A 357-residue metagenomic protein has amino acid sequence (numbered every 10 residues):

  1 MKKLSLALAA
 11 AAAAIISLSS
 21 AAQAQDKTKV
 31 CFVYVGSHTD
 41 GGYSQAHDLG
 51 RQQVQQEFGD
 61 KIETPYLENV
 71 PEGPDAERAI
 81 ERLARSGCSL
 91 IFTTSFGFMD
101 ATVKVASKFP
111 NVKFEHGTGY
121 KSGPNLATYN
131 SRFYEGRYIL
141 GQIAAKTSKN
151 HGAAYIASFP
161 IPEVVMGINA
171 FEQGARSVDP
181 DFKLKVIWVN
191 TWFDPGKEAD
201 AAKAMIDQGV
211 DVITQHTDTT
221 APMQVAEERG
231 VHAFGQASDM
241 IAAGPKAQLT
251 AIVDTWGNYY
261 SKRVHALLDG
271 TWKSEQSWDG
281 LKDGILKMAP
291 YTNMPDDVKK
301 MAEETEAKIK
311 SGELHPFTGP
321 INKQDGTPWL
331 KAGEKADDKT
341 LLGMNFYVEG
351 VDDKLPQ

Functional and structural regions predicted by a protein language model:
M1, A22-Q25: Composition- and surface-driven signal marking solvent-exposed, interaction-prone regions in large proteins
M1-L8: Bacterial N-terminal signal peptides that target proteins for export
A14-Q23: C-terminal segment of classical bacterial N-terminal signal peptides
Q25-Q357: A residue-level marker of the well-folded mature domains of exported/periplasmic proteins
